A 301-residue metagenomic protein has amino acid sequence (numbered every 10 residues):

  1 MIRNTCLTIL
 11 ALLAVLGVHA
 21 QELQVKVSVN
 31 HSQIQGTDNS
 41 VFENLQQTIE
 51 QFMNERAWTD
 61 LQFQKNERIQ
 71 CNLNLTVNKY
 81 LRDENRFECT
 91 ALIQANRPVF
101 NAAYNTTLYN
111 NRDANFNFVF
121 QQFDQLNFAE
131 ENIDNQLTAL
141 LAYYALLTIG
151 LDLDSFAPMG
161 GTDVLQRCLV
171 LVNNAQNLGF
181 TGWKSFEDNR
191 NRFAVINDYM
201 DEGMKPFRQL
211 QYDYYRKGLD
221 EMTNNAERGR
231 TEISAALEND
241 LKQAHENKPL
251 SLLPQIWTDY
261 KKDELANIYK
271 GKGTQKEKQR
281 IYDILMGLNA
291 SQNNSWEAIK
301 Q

Functional and structural regions predicted by a protein language model:
T5-A14: Sec-dependent N-terminal signal peptides
L16-A20: Sec/Tat signal peptide C-region and signal peptidase I cleavage site
Q21-E88, V99-N101: Start-of-domain marker
S32-N39, N127-N135, N247: Second-shell loop/turn segments in exported
E50-W58, L146, G150-D154, A266 (+1 more regions): Sec-exported extracytoplasmic/periplasmic mature domains
N85-I196: Acidic/His-rich structured neighborhood in mature extracellular/periplasmic domains
G160-L250: Flexible, glycine-rich surface segments
Y215-Q301: A cross-kingdom marker for long, charged
